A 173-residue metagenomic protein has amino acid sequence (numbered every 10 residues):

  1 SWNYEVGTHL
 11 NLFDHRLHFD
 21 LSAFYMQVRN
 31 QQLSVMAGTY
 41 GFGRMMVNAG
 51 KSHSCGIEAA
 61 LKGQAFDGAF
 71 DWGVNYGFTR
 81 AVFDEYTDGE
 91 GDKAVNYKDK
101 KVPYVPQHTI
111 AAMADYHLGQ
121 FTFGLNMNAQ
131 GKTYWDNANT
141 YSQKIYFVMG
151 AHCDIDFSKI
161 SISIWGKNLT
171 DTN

Functional and structural regions predicted by a protein language model:
S1-Y4, H9-Y40, R44-G50, A59 (+2 more regions): Extracellular/periplasmic, surface-exposed regions of secreted and cell-surface proteins
W2-Y4, H53-I57, P106-I110, I145-M149 (+1 more regions): Residues that define the transmembrane beta-barrel architecture of outer-membrane proteins
L12-R16, A65-A69, Q107, L118-T122 (+2 more regions): Strand-connecting loop/turn motifs
S22, M36, D88, N139 (+1 more regions): Composition- and surface-driven signal marking solvent-exposed, interaction-prone regions in large proteins
A23-Q27, M45-N137: Gram-negative outer-membrane beta-barrel transporters
Q27-R29, N128-D136, D154-N173: C-terminal beta-signal and adjacent terminal beta-strands/loops of Gram-negative outer-membrane beta-barrel proteins
N137-Q143: Short, surface-exposed loop/helix-turn segments at secondary-structure junctions that function as lids/hinges flanking
